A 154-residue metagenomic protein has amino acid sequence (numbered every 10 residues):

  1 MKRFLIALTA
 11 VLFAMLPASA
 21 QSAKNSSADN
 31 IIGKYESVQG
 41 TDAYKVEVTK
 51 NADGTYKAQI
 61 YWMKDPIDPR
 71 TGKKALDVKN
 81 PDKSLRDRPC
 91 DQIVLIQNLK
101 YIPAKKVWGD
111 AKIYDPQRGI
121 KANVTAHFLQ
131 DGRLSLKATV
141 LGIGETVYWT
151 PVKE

Functional and structural regions predicted by a protein language model:
M1-F4: Positively charged n-region of N-terminal signal peptides that target proteins for export
A7-M15: Bacterial N-terminal signal peptides
Q21-K34, G144: N-terminal helix-cap/turn-to-beta initiation motif at the start of protein domains
I32, S37-V38, A43-Q117, K121-N123 (+1 more regions): Central antiparallel beta-sheet cores of small beta-barrel/beta-sandwich binding domains
P81-D87, L134-L141: Short aromatic-glycine motifs in intrinsically disordered, low-complexity regions
N123-H127, G132-R133: C-terminal terminal-subdomain/extension
D131-R133, T139-E154: Edge beta-strand at a domain terminus
